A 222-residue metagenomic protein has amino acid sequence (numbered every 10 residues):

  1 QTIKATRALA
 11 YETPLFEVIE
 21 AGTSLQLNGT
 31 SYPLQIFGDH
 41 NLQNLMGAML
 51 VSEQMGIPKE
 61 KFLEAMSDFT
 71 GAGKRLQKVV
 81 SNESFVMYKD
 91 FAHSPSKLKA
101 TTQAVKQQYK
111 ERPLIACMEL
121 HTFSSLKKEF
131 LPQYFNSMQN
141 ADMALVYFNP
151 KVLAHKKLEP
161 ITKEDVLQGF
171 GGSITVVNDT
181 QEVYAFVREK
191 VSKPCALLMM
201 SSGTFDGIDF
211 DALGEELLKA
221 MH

Functional and structural regions predicted by a protein language model:
Q1-P33, D68, R75, V79: Extended acidic/charged loop-beta regions that coordinate divalent cations and stabilize anionic phosphate/carboxylate
L9, F37-G38, K61, S137: Active-site glycine/GP-rich loop and adjacent strand/helix microenvironment that borders small-molecule binding pockets
Y32-F37, F85-K89: Short pre-catalytic strand/loop immediately N-terminal to key active-site residues, enriched for Gly-Thr
N41: Conserved phosphate/anionic-ligand binding catalytic regions in large, soluble enzymes, centered on
N44: Nucleotide/phosphate-binding loop and acidic/charged catalytic motifs in nucleotide-binding or -utilizing enzymes
G47-H222: ATP-dependent carboxylate-amine ligase
